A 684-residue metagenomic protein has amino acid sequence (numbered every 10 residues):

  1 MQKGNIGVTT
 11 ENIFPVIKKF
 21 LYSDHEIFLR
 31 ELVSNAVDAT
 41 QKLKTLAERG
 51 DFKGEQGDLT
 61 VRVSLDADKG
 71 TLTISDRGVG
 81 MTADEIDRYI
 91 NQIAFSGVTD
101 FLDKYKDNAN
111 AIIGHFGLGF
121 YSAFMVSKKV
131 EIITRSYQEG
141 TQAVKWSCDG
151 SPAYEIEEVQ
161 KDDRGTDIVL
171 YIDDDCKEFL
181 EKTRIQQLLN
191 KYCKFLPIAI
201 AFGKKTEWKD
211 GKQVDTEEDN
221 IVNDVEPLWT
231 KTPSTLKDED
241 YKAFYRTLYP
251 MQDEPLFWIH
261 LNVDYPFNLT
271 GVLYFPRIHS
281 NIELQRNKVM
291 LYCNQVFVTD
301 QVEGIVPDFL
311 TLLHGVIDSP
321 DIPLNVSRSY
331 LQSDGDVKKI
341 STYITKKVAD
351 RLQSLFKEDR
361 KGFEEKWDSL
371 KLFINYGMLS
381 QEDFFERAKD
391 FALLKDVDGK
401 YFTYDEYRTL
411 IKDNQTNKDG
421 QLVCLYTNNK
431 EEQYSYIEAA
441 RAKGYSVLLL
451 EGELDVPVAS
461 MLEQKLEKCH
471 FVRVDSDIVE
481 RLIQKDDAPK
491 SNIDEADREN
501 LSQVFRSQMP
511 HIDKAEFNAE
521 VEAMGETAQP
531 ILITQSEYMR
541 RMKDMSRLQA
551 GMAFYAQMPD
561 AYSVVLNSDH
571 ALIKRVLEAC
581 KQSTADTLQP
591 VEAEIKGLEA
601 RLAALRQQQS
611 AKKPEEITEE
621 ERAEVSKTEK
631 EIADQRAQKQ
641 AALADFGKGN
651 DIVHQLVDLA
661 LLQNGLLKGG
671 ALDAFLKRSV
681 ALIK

Functional and structural regions predicted by a protein language model:
M1-D174, E178-F179, Q187, K194 (+3 more regions): GHKL (Bergerat-fold) ATPase N-terminal catalytic module, capturing the glycine-rich phosphate-binding loop and acidic
I112, V130-A153, D173-C176, T183-K684: GHKL/Bergerat-fold ATPase module in large chromosome/replication-associated machines
